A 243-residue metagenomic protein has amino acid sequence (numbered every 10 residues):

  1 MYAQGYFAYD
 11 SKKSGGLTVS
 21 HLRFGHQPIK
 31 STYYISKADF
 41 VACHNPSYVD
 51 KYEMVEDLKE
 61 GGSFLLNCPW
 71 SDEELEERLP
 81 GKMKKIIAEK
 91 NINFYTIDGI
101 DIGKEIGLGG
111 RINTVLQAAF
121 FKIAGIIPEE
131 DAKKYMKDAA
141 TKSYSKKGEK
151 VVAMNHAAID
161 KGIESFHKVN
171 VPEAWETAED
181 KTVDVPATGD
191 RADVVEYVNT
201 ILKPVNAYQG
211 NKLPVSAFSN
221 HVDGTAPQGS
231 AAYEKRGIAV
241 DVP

Functional and structural regions predicted by a protein language model:
M1-V41: Anionic-ligand anchoring segments at beta-strand to alpha-helix junctions in alpha/beta enzyme folds, i.e., glycine
P28-E60: Glycine-rich phosphate-binding loop
C43, L65-L66, Q117: Redox-cofactor binding/interface segments in oxidoreductases and associated redox assembly factors
Y48, S71, A118, K122-I127 (+4 more regions): Change "in soluble alpha/beta enzymes" to "in soluble alpha/beta proteins
V55-F94: ADP-ribose/adenylate-binding Rossmann-like module
R78-S143: Short alpha-helices
A132, G148-P243: Ferredoxin-type iron-sulfur electron-transfer modules and their immediate structural context
